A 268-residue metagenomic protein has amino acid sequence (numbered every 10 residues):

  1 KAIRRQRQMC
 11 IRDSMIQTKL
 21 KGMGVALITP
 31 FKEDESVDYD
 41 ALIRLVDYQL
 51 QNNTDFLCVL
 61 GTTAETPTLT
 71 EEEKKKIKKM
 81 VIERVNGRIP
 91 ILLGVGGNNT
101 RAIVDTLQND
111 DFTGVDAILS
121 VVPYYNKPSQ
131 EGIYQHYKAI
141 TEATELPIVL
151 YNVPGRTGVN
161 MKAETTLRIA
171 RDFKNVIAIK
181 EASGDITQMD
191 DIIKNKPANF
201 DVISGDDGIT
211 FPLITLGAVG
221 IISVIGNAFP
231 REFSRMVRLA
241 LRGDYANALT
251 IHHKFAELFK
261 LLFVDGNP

Functional and structural regions predicted by a protein language model:
K1, T18, A26-T29, P67 (+5 more regions): Flexible, active-site-adjacent loop/turn segments at secondary-structure boundaries
K1-D13: Single conserved hydrophobic/aromatic residue that forms the stacking wall/gate of nucleotide- or nucleobase-binding
Q6-Q8, Q49, Q188: Glutamine-centric residue-chemistry signal
Q8, D55, D116, I177 (+1 more regions): Conserved acidic residues
I16-G158, R168: Active-site beta->alpha loop and helix N-cap motifs at the rims of alpha/beta catalytic domains
E142-A143, R156-F263: Catalytic alpha/beta core domains of metabolic enzymes, predominantly
G266-P268: A mid-to-C-terminal "edge-of-domain" accessory segment
